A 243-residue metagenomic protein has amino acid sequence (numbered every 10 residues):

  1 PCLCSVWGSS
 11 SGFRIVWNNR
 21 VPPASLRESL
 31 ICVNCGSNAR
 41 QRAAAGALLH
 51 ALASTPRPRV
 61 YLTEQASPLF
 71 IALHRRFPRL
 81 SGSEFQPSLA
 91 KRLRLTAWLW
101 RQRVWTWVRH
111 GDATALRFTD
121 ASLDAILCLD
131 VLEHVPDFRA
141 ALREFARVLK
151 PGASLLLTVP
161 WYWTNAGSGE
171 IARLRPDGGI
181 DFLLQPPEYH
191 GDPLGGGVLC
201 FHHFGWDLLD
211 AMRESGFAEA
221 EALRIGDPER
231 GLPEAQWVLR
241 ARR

Functional and structural regions predicted by a protein language model:
P1-A115, A172-R173, H202, W206-D207 (+1 more regions): Conserved N-terminal segment of class I S-adenosyl-L-methionine
L89, R117-D120, V135-P136: Activation segment
W100-H110, P136-R243: S-adenosyl-L-methionine-dependent methyltransferase catalytic module, highlighting the catalytic core
G111-I126: A short acidic, Gly/Pro-enriched loop at the edge of an enzyme's catalytic core that lines a small-molecule cofactor
A115, E133, W163: Active-site micro-motifs of SAM-dependent methyltransferase domains
D124-P136: A short SAM/SAH-binding and catalytic strip from SAM-dependent methyltransferases
